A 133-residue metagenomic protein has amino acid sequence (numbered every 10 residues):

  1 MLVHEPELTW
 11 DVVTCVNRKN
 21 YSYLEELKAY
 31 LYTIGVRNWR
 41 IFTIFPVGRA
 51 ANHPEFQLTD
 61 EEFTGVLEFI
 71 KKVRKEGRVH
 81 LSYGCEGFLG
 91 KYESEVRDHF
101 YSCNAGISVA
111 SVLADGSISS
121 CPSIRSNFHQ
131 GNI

Functional and structural regions predicted by a protein language model:
M1-S119, S123-N132: Radical SAM enzyme [4Fe-4S]-AdoMet core and its adjacent flexible, acidic and glycine-rich loops/tails across
